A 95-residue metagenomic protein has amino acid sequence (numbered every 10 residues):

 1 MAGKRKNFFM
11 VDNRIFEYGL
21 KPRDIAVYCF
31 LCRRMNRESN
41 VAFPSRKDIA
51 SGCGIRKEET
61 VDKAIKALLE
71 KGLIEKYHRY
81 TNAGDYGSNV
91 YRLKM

Functional and structural regions predicted by a protein language model:
M1-P22, E38-V41, S51-G52: Positively charged, structured surface patches that bind polyanionic biopolymers
R23, R34-L93: Winged helix-turn-helix DNA-binding recognition segment
